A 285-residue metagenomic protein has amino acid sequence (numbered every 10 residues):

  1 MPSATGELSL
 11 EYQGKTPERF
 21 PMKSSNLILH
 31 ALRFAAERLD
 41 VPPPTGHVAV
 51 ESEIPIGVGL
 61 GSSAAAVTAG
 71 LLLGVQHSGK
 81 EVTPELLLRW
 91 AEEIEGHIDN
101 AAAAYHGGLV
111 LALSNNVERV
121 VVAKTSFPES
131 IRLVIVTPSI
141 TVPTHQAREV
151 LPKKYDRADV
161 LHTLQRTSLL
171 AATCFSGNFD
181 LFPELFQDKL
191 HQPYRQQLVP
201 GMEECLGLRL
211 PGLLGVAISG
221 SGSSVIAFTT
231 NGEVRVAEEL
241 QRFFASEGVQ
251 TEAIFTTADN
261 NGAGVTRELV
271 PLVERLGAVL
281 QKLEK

Functional and structural regions predicted by a protein language model:
M1-V58, L72, Q76, K80-V82 (+2 more regions): ATP-binding N-lobe of GHMP and related small-molecule kinases
A4, S114, P138, A227-N231: Short beta-strand-to-loop capping motifs
Q13-M22, S52-G61, R89-I98, K153-R157: A short glycine/serine-rich beta->alpha loop
E37-G46, G74-W90, V117-V121, V234-R242: Phosphate-handling active-site elements
V58-P84, Y105-V110: DPxDG-like acidic metal-binding loop motif
V82-I131, E203, V216-I218, G222: Alpha/beta catalytic cores of group-transfer enzymes, especially the acyltransferase/condensing modules of polyketide
E129-G212: Acyltransferase
C174-K285: Glycine-rich, charge-dense phosphate/pyrophosphate-binding loop(s) and the adjacent flexible "lid"/catalytic subdomain
